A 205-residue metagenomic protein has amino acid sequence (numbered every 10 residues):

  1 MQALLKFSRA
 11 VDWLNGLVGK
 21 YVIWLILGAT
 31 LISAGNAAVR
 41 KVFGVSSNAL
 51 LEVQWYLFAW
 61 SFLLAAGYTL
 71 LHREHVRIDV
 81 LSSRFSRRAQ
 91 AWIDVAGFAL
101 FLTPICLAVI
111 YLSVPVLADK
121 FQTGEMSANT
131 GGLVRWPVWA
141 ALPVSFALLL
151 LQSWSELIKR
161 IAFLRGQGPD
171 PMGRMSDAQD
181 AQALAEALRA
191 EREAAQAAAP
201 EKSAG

Functional and structural regions predicted by a protein language model:
M1-G205: Alpha-helical transmembrane segments and membrane-interface helix-loop junctions in multi-pass membrane proteins
